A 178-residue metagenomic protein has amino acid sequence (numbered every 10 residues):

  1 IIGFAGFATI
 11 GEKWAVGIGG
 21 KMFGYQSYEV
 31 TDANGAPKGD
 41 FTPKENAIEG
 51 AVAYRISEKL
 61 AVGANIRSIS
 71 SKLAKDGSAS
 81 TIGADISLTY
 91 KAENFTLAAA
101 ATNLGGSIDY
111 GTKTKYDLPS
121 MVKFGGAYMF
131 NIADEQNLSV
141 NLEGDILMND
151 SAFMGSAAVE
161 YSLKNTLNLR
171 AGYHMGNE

Functional and structural regions predicted by a protein language model:
I1-E178: Subset of outer-membrane beta-barrel
